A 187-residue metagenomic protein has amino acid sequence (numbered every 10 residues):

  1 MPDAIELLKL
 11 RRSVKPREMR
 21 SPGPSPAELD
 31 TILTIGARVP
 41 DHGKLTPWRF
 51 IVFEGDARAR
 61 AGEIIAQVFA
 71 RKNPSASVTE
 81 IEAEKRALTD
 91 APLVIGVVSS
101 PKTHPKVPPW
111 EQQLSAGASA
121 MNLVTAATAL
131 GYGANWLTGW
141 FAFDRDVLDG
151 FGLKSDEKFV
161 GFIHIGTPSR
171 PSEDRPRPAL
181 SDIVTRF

Functional and structural regions predicted by a protein language model:
M1-D90, F187: N-terminal amphipathic, basic helical "cap/leader" segment at the start of enzyme domains
E6-L10, K158-F187: C-terminal helix-cap and adjacent tail motif
G36, I95, P101-D149: Small-aliphatic-rich amphipathic alpha-helix that forms the alpha element of a beta-alpha
G55-R60, A66-Q67, P101-T103, R145 (+1 more regions): Short, charged/polar surface micro-motifs in flexible loops or helix N-caps
A70, T89-K102: Acidic-glycine-rich active-site phosphate/pyrophosphate-binding loop
A91-L93, L130, F159-G161: Generic beta-strand structural signal
V147-V160: Short, electropositive alpha-helical surface patch
